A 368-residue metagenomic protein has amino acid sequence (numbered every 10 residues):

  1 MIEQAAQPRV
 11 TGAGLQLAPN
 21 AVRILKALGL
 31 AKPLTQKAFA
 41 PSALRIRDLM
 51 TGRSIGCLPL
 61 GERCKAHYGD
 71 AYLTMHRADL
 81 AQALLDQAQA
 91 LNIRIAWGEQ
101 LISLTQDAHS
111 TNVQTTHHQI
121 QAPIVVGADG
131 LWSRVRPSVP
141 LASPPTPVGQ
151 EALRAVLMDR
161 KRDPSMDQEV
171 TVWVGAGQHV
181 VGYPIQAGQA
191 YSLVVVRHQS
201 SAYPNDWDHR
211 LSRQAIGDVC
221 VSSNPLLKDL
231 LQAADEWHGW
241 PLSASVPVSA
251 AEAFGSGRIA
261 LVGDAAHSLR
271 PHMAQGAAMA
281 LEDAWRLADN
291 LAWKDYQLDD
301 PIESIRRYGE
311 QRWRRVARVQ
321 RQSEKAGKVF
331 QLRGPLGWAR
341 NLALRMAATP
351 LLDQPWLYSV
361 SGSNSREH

Functional and structural regions predicted by a protein language model:
M1-A13: Glycine-rich FAD pyrophosphate-binding loop
M1-I2, I46, G127, V262: Generic enzyme active-site microenvironment
A5, G130, D264-A265: Active-site metal-binding loops of divalent metal-dependent hydrolases
A18-V139, S143-M158, S200-G217, R366-H368: Conserved N-terminal helical subregion
K32, D159-M166, S201-A202, L226-D229: Short helix-loop capping/hinge motifs at secondary-structure junctions, enriched in acidic/polar residues
Q36, G52, M273-A274, D289-H368: C-terminal helical "tail/cap" subdomain of flavin- and related membrane-associated enzymes
E151-P184, N205-D206: Flavin-dependent oxidoreductases
Q186-Q189, R197-M273, M279: FAD/FMN-dependent oxidoreductases across multiple families
